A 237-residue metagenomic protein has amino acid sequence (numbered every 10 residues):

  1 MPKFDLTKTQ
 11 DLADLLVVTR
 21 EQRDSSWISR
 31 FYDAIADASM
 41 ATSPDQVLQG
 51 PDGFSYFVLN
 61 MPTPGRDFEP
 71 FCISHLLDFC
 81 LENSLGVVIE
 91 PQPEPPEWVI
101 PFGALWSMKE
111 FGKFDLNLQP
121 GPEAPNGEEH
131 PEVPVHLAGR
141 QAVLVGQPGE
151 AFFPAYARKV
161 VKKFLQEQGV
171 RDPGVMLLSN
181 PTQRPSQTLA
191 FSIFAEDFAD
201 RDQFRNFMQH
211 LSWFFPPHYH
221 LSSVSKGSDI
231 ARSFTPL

Functional and structural regions predicted by a protein language model:
M1-L237: An interfacial alpha-helical scaffold signature
